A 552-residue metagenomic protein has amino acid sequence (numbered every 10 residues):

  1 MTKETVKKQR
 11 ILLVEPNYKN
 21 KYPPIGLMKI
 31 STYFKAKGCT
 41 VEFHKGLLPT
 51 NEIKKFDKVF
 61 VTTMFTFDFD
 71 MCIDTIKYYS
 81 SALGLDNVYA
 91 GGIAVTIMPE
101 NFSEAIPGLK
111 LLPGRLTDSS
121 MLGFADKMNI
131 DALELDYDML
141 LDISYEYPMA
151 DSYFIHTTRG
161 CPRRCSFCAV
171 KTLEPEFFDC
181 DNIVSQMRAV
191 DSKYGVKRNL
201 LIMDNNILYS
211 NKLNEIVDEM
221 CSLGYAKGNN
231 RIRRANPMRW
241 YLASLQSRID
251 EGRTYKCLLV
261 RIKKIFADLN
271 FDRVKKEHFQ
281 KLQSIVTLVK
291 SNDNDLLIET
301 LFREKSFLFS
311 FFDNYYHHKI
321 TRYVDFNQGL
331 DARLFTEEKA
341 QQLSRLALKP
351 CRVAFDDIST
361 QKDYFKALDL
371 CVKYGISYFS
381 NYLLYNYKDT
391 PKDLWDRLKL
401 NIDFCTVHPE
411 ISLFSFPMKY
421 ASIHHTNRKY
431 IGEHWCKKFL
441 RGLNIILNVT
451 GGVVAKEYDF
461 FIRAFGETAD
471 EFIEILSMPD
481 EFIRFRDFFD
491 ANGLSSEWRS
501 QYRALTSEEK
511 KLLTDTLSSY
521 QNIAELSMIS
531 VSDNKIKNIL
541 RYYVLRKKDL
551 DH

Functional and structural regions predicted by a protein language model:
M1-L13, E42-F43, E52, L85 (+1 more regions): Radical SAM enzyme core and accessory elements
R10, P16-K19, P23-A150: Glycine-rich beta-alpha loop elements in corrinoid/cobalamin-binding modules across cobalamin-dependent enzymes
L13, Q186-S380, Y385: Conserved SAM/AdoMet-binding glycine-rich loop
V14-P16, G46, I93, N205 (+2 more regions): Cofactor-binding loop segments of dinucleotide-utilizing enzymes, especially the Rossmann-like FAD- and NAD(P)+-binding
I25-G26, Y147-S185, Y194-V196, L208-Y209: Canonical Radical SAM [4Fe-4S] cluster-binding loop centered on the CxxxCxxC motif and its immediate flanking residues
K35, T75-G84, A169, C221 (+2 more regions): Surface-exposed amphipathic alpha-helices with a cationic face
K58-F60, N87, K197-L200, Q341 (+3 more regions): Conserved C-terminal portion of the radical SAM core fold that forms the substrate/S-adenosylmethionine-binding
I97-M98, N211-K212, N236-G252, Y385-K392 (+1 more regions): Flexible glycine/acidic-rich beta-alpha junction loops that bind and position SAM and/or redox cofactors in anaerobic
